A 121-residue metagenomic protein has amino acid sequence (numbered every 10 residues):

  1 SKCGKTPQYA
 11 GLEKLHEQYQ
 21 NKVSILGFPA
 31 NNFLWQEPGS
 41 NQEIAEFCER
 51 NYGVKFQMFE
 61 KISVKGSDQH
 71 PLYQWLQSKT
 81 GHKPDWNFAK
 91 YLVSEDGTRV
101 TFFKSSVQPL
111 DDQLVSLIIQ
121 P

Functional and structural regions predicted by a protein language model:
G4-Q69: Structural microenvironment flanking redox-active thiols in thiol-disulfide oxidoreductases
P71-P121: Thiol-/selenol-based redox modules, centered on thioredoxin-like and closely related oxidoreductase domains
